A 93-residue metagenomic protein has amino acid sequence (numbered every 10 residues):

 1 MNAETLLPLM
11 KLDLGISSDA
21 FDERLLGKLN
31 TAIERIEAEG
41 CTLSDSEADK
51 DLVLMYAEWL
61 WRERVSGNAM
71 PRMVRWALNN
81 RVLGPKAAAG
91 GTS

Functional and structural regions predicted by a protein language model:
M1-S93: Divalent metal-cofactor coordination and adjacent catalytic microenvironments
